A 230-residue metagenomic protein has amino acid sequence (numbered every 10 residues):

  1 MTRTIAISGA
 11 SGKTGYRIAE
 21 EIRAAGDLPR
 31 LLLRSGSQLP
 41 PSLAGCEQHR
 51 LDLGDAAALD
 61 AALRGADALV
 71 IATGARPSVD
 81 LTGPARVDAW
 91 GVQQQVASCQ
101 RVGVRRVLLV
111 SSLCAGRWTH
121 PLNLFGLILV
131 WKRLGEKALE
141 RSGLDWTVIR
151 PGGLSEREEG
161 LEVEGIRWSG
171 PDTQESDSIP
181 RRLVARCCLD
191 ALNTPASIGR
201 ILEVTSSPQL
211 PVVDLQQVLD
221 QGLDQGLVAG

Functional and structural regions predicted by a protein language model:
R3-A25: N-terminal Rossmann NAD(P)H-binding glycine-rich loop of SDR-like oxidoreductase domains
T4, D67-A68, R106: Structural motif
A6, R30, T147: Conserved beta-strand positions in the Rossmann-like core of class I SAM-dependent methyltransferases
T14, L69, L139, I149 (+2 more regions): Non-catalytic, hydrophobic alpha-helical segments
L32-L39, P151-L154: Short, polar loop motifs at secondary-structure junctions
S37-R101, G116: NAD(P)H-binding glycine-rich loop region in Rossmannoid oxidoreductase-like domains and their noncatalytic homologs
A75-W168: Glycine-/Pro-rich loop/turn segments that contact NAD(P) or position catalytic residues in Rossmann-like domains
E156-G230: Active-site-lining helix/loop region of Rossmann-like oxidoreductase modules
